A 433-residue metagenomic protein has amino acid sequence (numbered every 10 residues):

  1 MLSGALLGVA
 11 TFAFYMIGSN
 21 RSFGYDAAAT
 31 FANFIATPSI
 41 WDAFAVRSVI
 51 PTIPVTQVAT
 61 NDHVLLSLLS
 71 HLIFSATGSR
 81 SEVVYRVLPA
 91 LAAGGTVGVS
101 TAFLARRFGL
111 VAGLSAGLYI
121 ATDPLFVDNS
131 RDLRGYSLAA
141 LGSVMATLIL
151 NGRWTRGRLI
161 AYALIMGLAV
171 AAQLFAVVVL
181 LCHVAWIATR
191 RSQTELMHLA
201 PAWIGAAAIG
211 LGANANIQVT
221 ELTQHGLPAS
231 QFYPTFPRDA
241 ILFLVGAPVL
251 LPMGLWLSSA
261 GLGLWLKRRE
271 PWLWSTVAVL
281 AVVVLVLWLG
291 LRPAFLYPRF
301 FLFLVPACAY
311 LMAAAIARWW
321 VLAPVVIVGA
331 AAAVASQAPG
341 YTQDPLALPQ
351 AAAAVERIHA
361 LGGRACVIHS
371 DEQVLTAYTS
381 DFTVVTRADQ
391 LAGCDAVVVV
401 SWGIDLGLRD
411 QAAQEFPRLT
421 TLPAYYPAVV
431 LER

Functional and structural regions predicted by a protein language model:
S3-L431: Membrane-proximal helix-loop-helix interfaces that form the catalytic/acceptor-binding platform of multi-pass membrane
